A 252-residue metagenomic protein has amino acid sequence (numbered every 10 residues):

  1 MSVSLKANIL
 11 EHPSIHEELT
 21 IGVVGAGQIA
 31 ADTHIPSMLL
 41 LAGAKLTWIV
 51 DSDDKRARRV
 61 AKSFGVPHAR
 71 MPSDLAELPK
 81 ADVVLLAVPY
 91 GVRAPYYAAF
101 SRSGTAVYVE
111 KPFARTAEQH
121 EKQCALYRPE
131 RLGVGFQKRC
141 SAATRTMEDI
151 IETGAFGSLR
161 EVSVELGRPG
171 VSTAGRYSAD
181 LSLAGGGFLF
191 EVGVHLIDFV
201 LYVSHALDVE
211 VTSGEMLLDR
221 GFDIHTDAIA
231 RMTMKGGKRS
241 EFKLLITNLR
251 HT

Functional and structural regions predicted by a protein language model:
S2-F64: N-terminal Rossmann-like dinucleotide-binding module
A30, Y108-E110, V134: Hydrophobic residues in well-ordered beta-strands that form the structural core
L41, L78, P129, M232: Acidic-histidine catalytic/liganding microenvironments
A44-W48, D82-V84, G186-G187: Short active-site oxyanion
D53, F64-C124: Beta-loop-alpha module in the N-terminal Rossmann-like domain of NAD(P)-dependent dehydrogenases, especially those
S103-T105, R128-E130, G237-K238: A short helix->loop->beta-strand "cap" motif at the edges of active sites that frequently abuts
A114-V171: A contiguous active-site-proximal alpha/beta segment in oxidoreductase catalytic domains
A174-T252: Rossmann-like dinucleotide-binding domain that binds NAD(P)(H)
